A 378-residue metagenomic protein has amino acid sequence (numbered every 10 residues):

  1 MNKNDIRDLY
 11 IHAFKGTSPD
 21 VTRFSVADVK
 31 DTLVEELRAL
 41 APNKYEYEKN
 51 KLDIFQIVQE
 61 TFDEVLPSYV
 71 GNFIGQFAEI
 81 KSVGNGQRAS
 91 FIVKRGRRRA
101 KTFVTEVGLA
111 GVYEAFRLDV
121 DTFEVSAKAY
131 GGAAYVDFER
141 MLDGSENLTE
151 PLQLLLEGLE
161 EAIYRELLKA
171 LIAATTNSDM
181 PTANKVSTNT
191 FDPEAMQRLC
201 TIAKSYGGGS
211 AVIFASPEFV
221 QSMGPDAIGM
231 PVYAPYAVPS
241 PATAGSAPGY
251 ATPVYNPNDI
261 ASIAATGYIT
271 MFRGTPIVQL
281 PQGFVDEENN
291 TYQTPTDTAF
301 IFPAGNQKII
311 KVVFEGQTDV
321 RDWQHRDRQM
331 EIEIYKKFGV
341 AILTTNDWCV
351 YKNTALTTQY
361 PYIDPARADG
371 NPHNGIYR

Functional and structural regions predicted by a protein language model:
M1-F55, Y360-R378: N-terminal alpha-helical "arm" segments
H12, G16, A39-N43, E60 (+6 more regions): Surface-exposed polar/charged interaction patches
A27, L37-A41, G229-R378: Sequence/fold signature of self-assembling virion shell proteins
E48-Y130: Assembly/oligomerization interface modules of large self-assembling protein complexes
G131-G207: Alpha-helical scaffold segments that mediate packing/assembly in large oligomeric complexes
E161, R165, F219-Q221, F338-V340: Short loop/turn segments at secondary-structure transitions that flank enzyme active sites
T176-A265: Extended, solvent-exposed, turn-rich assembly/linker loops in the middle of proteins
